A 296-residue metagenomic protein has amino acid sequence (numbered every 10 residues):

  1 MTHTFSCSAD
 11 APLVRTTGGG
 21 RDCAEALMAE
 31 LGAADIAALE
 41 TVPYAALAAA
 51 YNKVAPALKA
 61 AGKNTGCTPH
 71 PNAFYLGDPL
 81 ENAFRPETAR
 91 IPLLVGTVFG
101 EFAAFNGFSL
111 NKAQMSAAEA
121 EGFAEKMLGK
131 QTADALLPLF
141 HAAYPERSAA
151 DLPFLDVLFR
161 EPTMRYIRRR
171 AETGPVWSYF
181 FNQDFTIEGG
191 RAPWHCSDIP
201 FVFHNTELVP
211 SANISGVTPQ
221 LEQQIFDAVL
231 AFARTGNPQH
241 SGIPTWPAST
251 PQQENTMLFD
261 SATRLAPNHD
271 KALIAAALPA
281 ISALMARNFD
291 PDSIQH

Functional and structural regions predicted by a protein language model:
T2-E119, A149-R169: Substrate-access "cap/lid" subdomains that shape and gate the entrance to catalytic or ligand-binding pockets
D10-R15, P71, L80-E81, A142-V157 (+3 more regions): Active-site rim elements
A24-L27, D35, L47, Y51-V54 (+6 more regions): Generic structural signal of hydrophobic/aromatic residues within well-ordered alpha-helices of folded domains
D35, A46, V54, L58 (+9 more regions): Short secondary-structure junctions and interdomain/linker hinges
T41-A45, H141, D184: Short amphipathic alpha-helical surface patches that mediate protein-protein
T88-P138, P219-Q220, S261-H296: C-terminal, loop-rich substrate-recognition/catalytic regions characterized by aromatic stacking residues
G129-E172, W177-Q183: Alpha/beta-hydrolase fold catalytic core
R160-H296: Mobile gating loops/cap/lid regions near enzyme active sites that modulate substrate access
